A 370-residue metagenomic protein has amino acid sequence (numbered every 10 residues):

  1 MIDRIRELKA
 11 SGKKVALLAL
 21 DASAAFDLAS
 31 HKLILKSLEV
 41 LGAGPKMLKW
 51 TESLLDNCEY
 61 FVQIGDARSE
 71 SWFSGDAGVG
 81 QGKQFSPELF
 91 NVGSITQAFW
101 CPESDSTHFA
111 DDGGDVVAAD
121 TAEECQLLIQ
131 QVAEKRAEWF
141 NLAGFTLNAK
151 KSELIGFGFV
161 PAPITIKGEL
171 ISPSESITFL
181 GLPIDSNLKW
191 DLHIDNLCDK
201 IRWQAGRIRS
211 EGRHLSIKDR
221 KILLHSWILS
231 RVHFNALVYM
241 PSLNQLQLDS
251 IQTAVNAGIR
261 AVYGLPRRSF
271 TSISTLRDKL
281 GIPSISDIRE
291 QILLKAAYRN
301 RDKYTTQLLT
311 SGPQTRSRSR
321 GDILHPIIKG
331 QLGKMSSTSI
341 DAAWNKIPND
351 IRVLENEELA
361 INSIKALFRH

Functional and structural regions predicted by a protein language model:
M1-G80, E88, V92, V117-A118: Conserved pre-catalytic core of RNA-dependent polymerases
R6-K13, A137, N141-N148, E153-I155 (+1 more regions): Short, charged alpha-helical motifs in flexible N/C-terminal segments and linkers
L8-A10, S23-D27, V40, G78-P87 (+6 more regions): Conserved, non-catalytic sequence blocks in retroelement Pol enzymes and Pol-derived host proteins
A10, P87-D120: Active-site palm subdomain of RNA-directed nucleic acid polymerases
A19-D21, L38, T51, G82 (+9 more regions): Short, conserved catalytic/metal-binding micro-motifs enriched in Asp/Glu and His
Q131-E134, F145-I177: Short, conserved micro-motifs composed of acidic
E169-Y239: Basic, alpha-helical interaction scaffolds
I292, N300-A342: Amphipathic alpha-helical
